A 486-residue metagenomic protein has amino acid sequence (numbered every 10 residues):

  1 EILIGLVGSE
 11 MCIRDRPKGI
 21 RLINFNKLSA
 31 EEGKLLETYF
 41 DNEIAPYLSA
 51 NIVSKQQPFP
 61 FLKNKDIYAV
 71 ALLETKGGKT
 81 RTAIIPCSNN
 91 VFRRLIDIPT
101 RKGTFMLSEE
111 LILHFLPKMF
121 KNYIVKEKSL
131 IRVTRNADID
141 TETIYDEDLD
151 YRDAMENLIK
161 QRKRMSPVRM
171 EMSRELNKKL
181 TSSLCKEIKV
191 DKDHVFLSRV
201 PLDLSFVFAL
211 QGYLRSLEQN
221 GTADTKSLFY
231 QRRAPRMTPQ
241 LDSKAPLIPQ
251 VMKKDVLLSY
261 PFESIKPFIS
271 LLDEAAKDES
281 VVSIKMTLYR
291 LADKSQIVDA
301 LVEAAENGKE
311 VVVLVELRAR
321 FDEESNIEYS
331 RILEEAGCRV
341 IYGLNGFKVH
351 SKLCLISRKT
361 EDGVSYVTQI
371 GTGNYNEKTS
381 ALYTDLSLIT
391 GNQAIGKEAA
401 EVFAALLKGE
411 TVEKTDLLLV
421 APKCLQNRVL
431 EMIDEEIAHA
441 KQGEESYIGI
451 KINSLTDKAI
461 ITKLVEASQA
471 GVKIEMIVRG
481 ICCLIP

Functional and structural regions predicted by a protein language model:
I2-G8, I13: Single conserved hydrophobic/aromatic residue that forms the stacking wall/gate of nucleotide- or nucleobase-binding
K18-N26: Short, charged/polar, low-complexity loop and linker segments that flank or interrupt alpha-helical bundles
E32-T82, C87-N90: Extended, Lys/Arg-enriched charged tracts that mediate electrostatic binding to polyanionic substrates
I44, R101-M106: Residues that scaffold, gate, or flank divalent-cation-dependent active/transport sites
I52-P58, D66-A71, F115-M119, R152-N157 (+2 more regions): Short alpha-helical segments and helix-capping/turn motifs at coil-helix boundaries
L73, L111, V367-Q369: Membrane-embedded alpha-helical segments of inner-membrane proteins
Y123-K186, D193-E310, L314-I341, N345-P486: Charged, low-complexity intrinsically disordered terminal segments
